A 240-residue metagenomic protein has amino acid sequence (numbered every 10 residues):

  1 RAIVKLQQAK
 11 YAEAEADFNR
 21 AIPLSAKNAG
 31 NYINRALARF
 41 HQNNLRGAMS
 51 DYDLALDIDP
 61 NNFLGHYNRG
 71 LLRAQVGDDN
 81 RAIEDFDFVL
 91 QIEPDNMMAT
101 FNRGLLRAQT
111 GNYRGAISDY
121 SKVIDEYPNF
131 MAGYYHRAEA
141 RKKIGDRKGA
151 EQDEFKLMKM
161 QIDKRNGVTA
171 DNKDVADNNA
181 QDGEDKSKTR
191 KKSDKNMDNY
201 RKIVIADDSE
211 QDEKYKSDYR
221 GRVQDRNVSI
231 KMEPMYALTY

Functional and structural regions predicted by a protein language model:
Q7-Q8, H41-Q42, A74-V76, Q109-T110 (+2 more regions): Register position in tetratricopeptide repeats
N28-G30, F63-L64, M97-M98, M131-A132 (+1 more regions): Helix-start (N-cap) detector for alpha-helical repeat units in TPR-like alpha-solenoids, especially tetratricopeptide
Q109, G115, D125-Y240: Eukaryotic alpha-helical solenoid repeat scaffolds
